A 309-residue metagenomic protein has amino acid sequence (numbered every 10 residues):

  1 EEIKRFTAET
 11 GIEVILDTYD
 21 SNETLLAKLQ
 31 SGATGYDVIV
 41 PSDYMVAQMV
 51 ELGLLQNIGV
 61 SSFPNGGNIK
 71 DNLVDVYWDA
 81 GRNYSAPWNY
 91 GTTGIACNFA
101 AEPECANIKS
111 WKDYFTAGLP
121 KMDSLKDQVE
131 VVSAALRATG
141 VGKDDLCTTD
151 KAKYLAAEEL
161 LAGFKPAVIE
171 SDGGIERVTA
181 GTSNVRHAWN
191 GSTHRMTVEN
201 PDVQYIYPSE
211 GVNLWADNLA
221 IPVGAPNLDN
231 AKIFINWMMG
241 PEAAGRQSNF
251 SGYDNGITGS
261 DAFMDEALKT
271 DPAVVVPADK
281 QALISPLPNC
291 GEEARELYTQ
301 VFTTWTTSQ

Functional and structural regions predicted by a protein language model:
E1, G35-Y36, V40-T182: Extracytoplasmic ligand-binding site segments that recognize negatively charged/polar headgroups
E1-Q48: Early extracytoplasmic/lumenal segment of secretory-pathway proteins
M45-Q48, T179, V185-D202: A ligand-binding cleft/hinge motif common to bilobed small-molecule-binding domains
V50-N57, D79-N83, R195-Y207, K269-P272: Ligand-binding "clamshell"
G94-A101, L136-A138, W215-N227, R246-N249: A bilobed periplasmic-binding-protein/Venus flytrap-type ligand-binding module shared by bacterial periplasmic
A152-A162, D172, E199-A225, L268-K269: Periplasmic-binding protein-like
N213, P222-A282: Mature extracytoplasmic/periplasmic domains
A278-Q309: Conserved C-terminal helix/tail region of periplasmic/extracytoplasmic solute-binding proteins
